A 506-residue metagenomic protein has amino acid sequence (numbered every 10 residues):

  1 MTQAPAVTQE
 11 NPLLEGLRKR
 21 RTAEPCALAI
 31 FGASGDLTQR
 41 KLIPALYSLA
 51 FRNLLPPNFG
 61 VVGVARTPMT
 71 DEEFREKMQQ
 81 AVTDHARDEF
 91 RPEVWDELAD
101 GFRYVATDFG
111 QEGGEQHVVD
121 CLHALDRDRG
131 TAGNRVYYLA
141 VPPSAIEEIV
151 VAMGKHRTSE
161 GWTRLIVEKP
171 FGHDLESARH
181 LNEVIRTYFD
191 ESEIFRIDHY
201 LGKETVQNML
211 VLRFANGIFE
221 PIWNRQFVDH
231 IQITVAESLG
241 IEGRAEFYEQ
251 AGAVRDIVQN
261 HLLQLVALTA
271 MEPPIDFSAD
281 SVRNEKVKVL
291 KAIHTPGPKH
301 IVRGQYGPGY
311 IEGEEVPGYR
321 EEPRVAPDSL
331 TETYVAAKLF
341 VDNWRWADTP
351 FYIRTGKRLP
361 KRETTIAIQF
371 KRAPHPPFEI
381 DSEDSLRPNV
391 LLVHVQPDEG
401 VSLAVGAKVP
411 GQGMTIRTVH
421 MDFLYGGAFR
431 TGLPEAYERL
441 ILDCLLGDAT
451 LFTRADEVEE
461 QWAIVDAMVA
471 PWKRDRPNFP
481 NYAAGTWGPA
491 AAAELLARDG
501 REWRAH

Functional and structural regions predicted by a protein language model:
M1-V167, F171-H506: Secretory/organelle targeting and membrane-embedding segments
